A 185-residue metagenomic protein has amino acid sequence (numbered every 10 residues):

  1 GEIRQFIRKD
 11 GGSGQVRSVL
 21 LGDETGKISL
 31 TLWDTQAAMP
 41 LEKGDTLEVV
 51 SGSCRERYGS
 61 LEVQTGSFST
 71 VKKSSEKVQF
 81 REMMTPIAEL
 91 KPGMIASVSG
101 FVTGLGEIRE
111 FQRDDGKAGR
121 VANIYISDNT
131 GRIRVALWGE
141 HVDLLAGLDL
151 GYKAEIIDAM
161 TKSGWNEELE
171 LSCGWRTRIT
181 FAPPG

Functional and structural regions predicted by a protein language model:
G1-G185: Single-stranded nucleic acid-binding proteins centered on OB/S1-type folds and their adjacent low-complexity
